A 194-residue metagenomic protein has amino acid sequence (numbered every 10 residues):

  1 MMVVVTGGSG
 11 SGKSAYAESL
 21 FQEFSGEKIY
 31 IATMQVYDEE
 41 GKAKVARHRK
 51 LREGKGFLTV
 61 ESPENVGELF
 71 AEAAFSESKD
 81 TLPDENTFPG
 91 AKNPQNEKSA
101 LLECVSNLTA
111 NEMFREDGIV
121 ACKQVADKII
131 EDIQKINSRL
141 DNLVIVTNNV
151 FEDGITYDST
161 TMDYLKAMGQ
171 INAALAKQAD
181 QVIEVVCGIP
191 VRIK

Functional and structural regions predicted by a protein language model:
V3-V4: Short hydrophobic/aromatic beta-strand immediately N-terminal to the Walker A/P-loop
G7-A73: Conserved P-loop
A17, H48, L101, N148 (+1 more regions): Residue-level signal for inorganic ion chemistry
G26-I29, K98, N142, Q181: Residues at the starts of beta-strands that form the adenosine-phosphate
E68-K98: Intrinsically disordered, low-complexity terminal tails and inter-domain linkers enriched for S/T/G/P/D/E
E97-S106, D141-I145: Short coil-to-beta-strand
T109-K194: Replace "adjacent to P-loop NTPase cores in ATP/GTP-dependent enzymes" with "adjacent to NTP-binding cores
